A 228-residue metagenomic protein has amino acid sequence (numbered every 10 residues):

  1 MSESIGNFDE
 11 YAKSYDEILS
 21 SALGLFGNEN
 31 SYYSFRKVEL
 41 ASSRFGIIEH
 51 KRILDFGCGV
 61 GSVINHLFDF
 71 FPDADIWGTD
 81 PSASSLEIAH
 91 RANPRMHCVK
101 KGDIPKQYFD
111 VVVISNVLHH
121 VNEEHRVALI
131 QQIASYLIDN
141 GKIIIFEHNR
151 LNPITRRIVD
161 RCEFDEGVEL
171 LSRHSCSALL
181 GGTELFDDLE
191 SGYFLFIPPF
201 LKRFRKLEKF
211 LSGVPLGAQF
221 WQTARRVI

Functional and structural regions predicted by a protein language model:
M1-F45: Conserved class I S-adenosyl-L-methionine
K51-G59: Conserved class I S-adenosyl-L-methionine
S62-K101: Class I SAM-dependent methyltransferase SAM/SAH-binding core
V113: A conserved beta-strand element that flanks and buttresses the S-adenosyl-L-methionine
V127-D139: A short glycine-rich, Lys/Arg-flanked "PGG" loop and its adjoining helix->strand segment in the class I
N140-E147: Conserved beta-strand signature within the Rossmann-like core of class I S-adenosyl-L-methionine
D160-S175: Acceptor-substrate binding/catalytic loop of class I
L189-I228: A C-terminal cap/extension of S-adenosyl-L-methionine-dependent methyltransferases that defines the acceptor-substrate
